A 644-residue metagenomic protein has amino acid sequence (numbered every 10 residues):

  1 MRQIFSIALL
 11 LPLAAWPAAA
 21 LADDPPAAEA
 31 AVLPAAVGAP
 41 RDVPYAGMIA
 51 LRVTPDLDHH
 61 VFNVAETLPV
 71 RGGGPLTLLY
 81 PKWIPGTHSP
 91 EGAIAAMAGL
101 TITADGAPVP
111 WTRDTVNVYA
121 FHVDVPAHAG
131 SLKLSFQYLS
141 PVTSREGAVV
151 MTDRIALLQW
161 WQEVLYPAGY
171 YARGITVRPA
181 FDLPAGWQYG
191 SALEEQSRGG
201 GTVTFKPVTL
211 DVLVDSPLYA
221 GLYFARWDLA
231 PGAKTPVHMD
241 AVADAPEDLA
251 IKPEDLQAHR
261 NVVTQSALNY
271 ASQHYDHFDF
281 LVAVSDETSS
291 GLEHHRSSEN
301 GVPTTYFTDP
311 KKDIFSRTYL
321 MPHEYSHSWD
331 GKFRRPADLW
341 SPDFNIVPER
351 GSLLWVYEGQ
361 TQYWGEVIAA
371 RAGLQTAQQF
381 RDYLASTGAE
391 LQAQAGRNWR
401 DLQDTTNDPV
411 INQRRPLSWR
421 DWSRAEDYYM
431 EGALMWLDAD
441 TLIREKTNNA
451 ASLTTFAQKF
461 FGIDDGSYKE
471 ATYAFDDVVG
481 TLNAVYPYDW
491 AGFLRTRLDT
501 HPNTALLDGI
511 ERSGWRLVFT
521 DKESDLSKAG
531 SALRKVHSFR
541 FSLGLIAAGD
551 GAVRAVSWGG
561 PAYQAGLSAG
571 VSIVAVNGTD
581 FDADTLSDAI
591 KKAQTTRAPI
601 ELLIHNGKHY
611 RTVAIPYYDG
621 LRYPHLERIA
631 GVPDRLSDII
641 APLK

Functional and structural regions predicted by a protein language model:
M1-I4: Positively charged n-region of N-terminal signal peptides that target proteins for export
S6-W16: Bacterial N-terminal signal peptides
W16-A22: Sec/Tat signal peptide C-region and signal peptidase I cleavage site
D23, R41-P44, D56, A65-T67 (+5 more regions): Non-catalytic architectural context of zinc metalloproteases
D23-L57: N-terminal, polar/Ser/Thr-rich
A65, P75-Y80: Ligand-binding face of N-terminal immunoglobulin V-set domains in extracellular IgSF glycoproteins
E66, D228-L354, Q360, W364: Juxtacatalytic substrate-recognition/specificity segment
G365-E366, Q375-K644: C-terminal recognition in membrane/secretory proteostasis and scaffolding
